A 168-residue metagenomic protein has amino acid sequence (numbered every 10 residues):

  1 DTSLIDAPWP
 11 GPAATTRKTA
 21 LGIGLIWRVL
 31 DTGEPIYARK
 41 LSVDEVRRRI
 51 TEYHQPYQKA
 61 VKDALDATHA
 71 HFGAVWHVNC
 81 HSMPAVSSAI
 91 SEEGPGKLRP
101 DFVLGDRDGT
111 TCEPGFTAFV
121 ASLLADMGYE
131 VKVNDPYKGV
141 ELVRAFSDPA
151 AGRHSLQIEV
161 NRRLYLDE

Functional and structural regions predicted by a protein language model:
D1-H77, S82-E168: N-terminal catalytic or cofactor-binding beta/alpha core of small enzyme domains
